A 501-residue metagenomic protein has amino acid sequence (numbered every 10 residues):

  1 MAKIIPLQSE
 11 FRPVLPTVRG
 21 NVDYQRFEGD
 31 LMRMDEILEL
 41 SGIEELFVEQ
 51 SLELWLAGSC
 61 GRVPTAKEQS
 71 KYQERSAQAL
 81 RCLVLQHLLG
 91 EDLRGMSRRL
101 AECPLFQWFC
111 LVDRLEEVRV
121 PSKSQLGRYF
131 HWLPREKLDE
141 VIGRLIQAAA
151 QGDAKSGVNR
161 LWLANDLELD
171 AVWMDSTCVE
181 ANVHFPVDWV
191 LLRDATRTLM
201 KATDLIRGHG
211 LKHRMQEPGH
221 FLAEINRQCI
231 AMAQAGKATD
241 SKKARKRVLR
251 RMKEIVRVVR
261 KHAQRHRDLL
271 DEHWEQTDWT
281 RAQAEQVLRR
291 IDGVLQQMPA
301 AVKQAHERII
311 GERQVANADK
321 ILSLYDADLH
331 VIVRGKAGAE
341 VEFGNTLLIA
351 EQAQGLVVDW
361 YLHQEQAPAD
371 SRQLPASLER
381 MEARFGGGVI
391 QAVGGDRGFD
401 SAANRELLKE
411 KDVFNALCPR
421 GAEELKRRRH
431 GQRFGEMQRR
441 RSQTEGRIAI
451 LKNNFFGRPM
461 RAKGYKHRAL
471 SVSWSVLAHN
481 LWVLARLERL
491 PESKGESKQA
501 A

Functional and structural regions predicted by a protein language model:
M1-L54, L487-A501: Charged, often Cys/His-bearing segments associated with DNA-binding zinc-finger transcription factors
Q50, V63-S76, L89-I142: Trp/Phe/Arg-rich N-terminal binding region typifying the photolyase-homology
S70-E74, P104, V393-A402, E423: Acidic, metal-coordinating catalytic cores used for nucleic-acid/nucleotide bond scission and strand-transfer chemistry
C82, M96-S97, S122-Y129, E168-E180 (+7 more regions): Short, conserved catalytic/metal-binding motifs centered on acidic residues
D113, E117-D326: Active-site- or DNA-interface-adjacent structural scaffold in DNA-acting proteins
G293-L295, Q432-A501: Basic, amphipathic alpha-helical segments enriched in Lys/Arg and hydrophobic/aromatic residues
A301-V333, Q366-G386: Short, conserved active-site entrance elements at the starts or edges of catalytic domains
K336-R384: Electropositive, glycine- and tryptophan-enriched low-complexity nucleic-acid-binding patches
